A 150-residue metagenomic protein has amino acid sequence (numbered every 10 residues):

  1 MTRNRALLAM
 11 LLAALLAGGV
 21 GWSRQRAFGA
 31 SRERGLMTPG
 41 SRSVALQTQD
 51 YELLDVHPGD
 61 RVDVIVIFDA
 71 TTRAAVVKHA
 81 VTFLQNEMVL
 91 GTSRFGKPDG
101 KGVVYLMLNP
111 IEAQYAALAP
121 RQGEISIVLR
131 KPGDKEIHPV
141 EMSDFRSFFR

Functional and structural regions predicted by a protein language model:
M1-R150: Mature, extracytoplasmic segments of signal peptide-bearing proteins
